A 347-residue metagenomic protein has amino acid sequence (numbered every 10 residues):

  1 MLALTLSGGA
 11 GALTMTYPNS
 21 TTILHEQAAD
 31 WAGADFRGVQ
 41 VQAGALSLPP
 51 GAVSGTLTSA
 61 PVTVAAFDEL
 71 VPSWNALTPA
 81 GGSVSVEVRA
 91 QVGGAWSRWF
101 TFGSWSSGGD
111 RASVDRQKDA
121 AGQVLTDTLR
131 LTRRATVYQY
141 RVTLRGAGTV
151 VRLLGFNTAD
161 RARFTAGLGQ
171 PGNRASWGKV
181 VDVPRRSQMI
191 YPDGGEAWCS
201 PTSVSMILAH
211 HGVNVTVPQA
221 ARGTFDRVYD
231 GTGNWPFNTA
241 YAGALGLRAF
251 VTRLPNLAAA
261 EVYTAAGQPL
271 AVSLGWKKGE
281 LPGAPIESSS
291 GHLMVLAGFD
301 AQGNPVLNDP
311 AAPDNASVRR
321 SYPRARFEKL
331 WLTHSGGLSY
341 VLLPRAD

Functional and structural regions predicted by a protein language model:
M1-S7: Bacterial N-terminal signal peptides
G8-S20: Sec-dependent signal peptide cleavage junction
Y17-A45, V62-A65, S85, G93-W99 (+3 more regions): Noncatalytic regulatory segments and standalone regulatory/sensor domains
G33, S54, V215-A346: Conserved active-site-adjacent core of cysteine acyl-enzyme catalytic domains
A52, V64-V71, P79-G81, A135: Extended extracellular/luminal ectodomain segments enriched in beta-structured repeat modules
G81-V88: Beta-strand acidic-aromatic groove motif in beta-rich domains, primarily in extracellular
R116-A135: Short, surface-exposed tryptophan/glycine-enriched loops that mediate extracellular molecular recognition
T143-G231: Active-site-adjacent structural segments surrounding the nucleophilic cysteine of cysteine proteases and isopeptidases
